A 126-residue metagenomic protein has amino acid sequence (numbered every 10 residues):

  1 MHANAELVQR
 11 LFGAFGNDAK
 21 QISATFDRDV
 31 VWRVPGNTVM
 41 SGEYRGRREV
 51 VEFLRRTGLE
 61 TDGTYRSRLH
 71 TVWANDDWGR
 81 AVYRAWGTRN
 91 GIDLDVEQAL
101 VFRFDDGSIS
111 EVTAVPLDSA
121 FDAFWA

Functional and structural regions predicted by a protein language model:
M1-D29, E60: Short acidic-aromatic low-complexity motifs
R28-N75: A solvent-exposed, acidic/Ser-Thr-rich amphipathic alpha-helical stretch
R33, V82, V112-T113: Beta-strand residues in well-ordered beta-sheet regions across diverse protein folds
Y65-S67, D93-L100: Short, surface-exposed coil-to-beta transition loops
N75-A85: A short hydrophobic beta-strand element
A85-G87, F104: Hydrophobic beta-strand positions in extracellular immunoglobulin-like domains
E111-A126: Low-complexity, intrinsically disordered terminal/linker segments enriched in charged and Gly/Pro repeats
